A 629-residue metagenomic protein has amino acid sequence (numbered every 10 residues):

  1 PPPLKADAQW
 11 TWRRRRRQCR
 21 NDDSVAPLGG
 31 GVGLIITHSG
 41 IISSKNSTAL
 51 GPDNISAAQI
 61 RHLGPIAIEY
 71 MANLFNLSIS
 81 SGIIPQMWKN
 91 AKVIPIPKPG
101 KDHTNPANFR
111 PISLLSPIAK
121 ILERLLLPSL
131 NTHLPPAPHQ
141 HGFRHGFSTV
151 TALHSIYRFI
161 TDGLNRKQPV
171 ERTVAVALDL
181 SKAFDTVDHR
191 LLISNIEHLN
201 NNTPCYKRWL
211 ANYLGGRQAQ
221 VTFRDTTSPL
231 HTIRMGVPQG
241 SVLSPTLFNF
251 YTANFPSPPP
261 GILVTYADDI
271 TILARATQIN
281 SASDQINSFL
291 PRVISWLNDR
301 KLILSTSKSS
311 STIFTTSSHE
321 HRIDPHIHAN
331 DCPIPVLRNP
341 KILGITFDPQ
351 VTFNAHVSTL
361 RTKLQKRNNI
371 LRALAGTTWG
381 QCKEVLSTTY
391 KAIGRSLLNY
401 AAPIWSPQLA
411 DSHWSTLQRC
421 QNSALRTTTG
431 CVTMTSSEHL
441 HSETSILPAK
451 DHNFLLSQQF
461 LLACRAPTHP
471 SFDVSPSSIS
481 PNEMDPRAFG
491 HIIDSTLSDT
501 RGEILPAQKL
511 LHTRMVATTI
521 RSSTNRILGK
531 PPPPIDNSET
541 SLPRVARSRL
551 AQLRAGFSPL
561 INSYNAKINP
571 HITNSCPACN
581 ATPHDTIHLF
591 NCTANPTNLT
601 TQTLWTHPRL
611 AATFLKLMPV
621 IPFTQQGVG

Functional and structural regions predicted by a protein language model:
P1-S43, L63, F75-I79, P111: Short phosphate/oxyanion-binding micro-motifs
I41-P238: Conserved pre-catalytic core of RNA-dependent polymerases
N90-V93, R110, T173-A183, L210 (+8 more regions): Catalytic palm active-site di-aspartate
L126-R144, N165-Q168, P245-T277: Active-site palm subdomain of RNA-directed nucleic acid polymerases
S288, I303-N339: Short, conserved micro-motifs composed of acidic
C332-I404: Basic, alpha-helical interaction scaffolds
H439-R554: Extended C-terminal regions of large enzymes
S523, K530-G629: Family-specific functional microsites
